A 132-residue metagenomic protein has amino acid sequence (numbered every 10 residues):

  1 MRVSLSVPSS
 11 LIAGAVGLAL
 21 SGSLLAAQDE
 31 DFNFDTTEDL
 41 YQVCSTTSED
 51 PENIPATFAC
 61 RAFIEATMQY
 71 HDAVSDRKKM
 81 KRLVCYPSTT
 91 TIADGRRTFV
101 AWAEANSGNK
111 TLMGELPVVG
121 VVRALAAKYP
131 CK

Functional and structural regions predicted by a protein language model:
R2-I12: Bacterial N-terminal signal peptides that target proteins for export
S4, S88-T89, L116: Surface-exposed loop/turn and secondary-structure junction residues enriched for glycine/proline
S21-S23: N-terminal signal peptide c-region/cleavage motif recognized by signal peptidases
A27-Q28: Boundary of Sec targeting at the N-terminus
F32-A101: Short N-proximal segments of mature Sec-exported proteins
N106-K110: Acidic, glycine-rich flexible loop segments
M113-K132: C-terminal partner/receptor-binding element of secreted or periplasmic proteins
